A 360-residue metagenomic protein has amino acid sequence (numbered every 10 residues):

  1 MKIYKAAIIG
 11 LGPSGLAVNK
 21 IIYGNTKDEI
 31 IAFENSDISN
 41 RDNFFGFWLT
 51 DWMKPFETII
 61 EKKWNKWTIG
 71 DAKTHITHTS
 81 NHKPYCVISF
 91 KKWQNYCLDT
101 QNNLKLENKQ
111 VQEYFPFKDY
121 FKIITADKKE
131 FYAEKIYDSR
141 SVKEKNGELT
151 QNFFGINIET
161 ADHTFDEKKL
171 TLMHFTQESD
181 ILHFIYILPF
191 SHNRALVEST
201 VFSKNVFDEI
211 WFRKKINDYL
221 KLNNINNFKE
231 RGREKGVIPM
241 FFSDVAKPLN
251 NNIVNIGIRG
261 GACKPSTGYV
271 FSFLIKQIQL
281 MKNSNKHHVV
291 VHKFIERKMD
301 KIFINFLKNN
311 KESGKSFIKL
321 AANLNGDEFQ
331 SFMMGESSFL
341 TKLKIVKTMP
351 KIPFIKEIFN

Functional and structural regions predicted by a protein language model:
M1-S14: Beta1/beta-strand and adjacent pyrophosphate-binding region of the FAD-binding site in flavoprotein oxidoreductases
L11, T100, L104-F228, F241-V245: Predominantly flavin-linked oxidoreductase catalytic cores and closely associated redox partners
S14, I38, V142: Conserved Rossmann-like nucleotide-cofactor binding loop
A17, I21-T74, F154, I158: N-terminal FAD cofactor-binding segment of flavoenzymes
L49-K109, Y114-D119: A conserved beta-strand/loop capping segment in the N-terminal third of enzymes that catalyze redox or closely related
E178, L182, G236-N255, K264-P265 (+2 more regions): FAD-binding beta-loop-beta segment adjacent to the flavin cofactor pocket
S243-L307: Conserved mid-domain beta->alpha element of the FAD-binding
Q279-N360: C-terminal helical "tail/cap" subdomain of flavin- and related membrane-associated enzymes
